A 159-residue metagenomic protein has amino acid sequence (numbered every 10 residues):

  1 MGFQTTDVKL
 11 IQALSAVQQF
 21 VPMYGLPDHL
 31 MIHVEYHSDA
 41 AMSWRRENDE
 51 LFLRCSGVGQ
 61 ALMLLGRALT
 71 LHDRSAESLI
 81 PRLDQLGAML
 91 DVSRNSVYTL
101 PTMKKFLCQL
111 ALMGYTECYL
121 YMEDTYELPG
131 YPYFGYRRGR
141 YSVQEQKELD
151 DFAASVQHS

Functional and structural regions predicted by a protein language model:
M1-E77: Acidic, contiguous N-terminal accessory segments
Q19, E47-S159: Feature activates predominantly on carbohydrate-active enzymes
